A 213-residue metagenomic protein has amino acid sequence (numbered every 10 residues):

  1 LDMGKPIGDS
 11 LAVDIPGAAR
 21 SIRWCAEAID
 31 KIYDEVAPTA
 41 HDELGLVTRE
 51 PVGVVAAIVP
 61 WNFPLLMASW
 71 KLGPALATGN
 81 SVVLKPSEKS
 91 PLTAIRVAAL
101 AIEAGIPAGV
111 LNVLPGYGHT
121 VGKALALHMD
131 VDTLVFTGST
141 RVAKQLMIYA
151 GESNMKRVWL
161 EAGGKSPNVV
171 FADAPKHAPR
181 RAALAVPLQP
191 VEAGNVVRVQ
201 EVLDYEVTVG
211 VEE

Functional and structural regions predicted by a protein language model:
L1-D14, E161-K165, A193, R198: Flexible, acidic loop-helix segments that line cofactor/substrate-binding pockets
I7-I32: Long amphipathic alpha-helix in the N-terminal Rossmann-like dinucleotide-binding domain of NAD(P)-dependent
D34-A178: Rossmann-like NAD(P) dinucleotide-binding subdomain of oxidoreductase/dehydrogenase enzymes
D130-V131, L184, L188-Q189, G210-E213: Conserved C-terminal structural/oligomerization subdomain of aldehyde/semialdehyde dehydrogenase
K176-R198: Short, compositionally biased segments
V197, V207-V211: Short, intrinsically disordered low-complexity segments enriched in Ser/Thr with adjacent Pro
V202-L203: Intrinsic low-complexity, disordered N-terminal segments enriched in polar/charged/small residues
